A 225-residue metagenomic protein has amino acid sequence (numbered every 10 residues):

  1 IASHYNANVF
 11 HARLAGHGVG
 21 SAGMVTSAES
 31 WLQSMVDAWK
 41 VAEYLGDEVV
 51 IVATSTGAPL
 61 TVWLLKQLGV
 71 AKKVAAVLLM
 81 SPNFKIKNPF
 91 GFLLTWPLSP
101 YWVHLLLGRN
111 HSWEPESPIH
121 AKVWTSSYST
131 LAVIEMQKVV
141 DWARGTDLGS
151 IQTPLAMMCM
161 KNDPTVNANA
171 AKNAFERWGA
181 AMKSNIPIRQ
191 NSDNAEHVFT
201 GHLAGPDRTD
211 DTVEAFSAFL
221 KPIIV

Functional and structural regions predicted by a protein language model:
A2-G20: Conserved alpha/beta-hydrolase
V19-D47: Catalytic nucleophile-loop/oxyanion-hole region of alpha/beta-hydrolase and closely related hydrolase-like folds
V52-T61: Gly/Ala-rich beta-loop-alpha elbow adjacent to hydrolase catalytic centers
V77-P89: Active-site nucleophile loop of the alpha/beta-hydrolase fold
I151, M157-C159, D163: Short beta-strand/loop motif that positions the catalytic acidic residue of the alpha/beta-hydrolase fold
T153, V166-R177, P187: Short alpha-helix in the alpha/beta-hydrolase fold that links the catalytic acid
E176-G201: Catalytic histidine neighborhood in serine/cysteine hydrolases with alpha/beta-hydrolase-type architecture
S192-V225: Catalytic active-site module of serine/aspartate enzymes centered on a nucleophile-bearing elbow/loop
